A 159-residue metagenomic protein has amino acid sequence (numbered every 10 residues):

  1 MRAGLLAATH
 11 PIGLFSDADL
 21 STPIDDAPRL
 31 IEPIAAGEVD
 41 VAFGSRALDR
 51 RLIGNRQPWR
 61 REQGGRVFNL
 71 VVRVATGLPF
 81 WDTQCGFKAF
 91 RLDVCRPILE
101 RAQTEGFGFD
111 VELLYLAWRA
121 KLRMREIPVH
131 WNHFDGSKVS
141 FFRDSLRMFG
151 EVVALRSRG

Functional and structural regions predicted by a protein language model:
M1-A7, I12, I24-F107, F134-R143 (+1 more regions): Acceptor/aglycone-binding surface of glycosyltransferases and processive sugar-polymer synthases
L20-T22: Acidic metal-phosphate-binding loop of nucleotide-sugar-dependent transferases
L78-P79, R101, E105, L114-N132: Catalytic donor-sugar/metal-binding loop of nucleotide-sugar-dependent glycosyltransferases
V111: DNA-recognition element of transcription regulators
L114-L116, R143-D144, G159: Short, charged/polar low-complexity linear motifs in solvent-exposed/disordered segments
E151-G159: C-terminal, non-catalytic tails of nucleotide-sugar-dependent glycosyltransferases
